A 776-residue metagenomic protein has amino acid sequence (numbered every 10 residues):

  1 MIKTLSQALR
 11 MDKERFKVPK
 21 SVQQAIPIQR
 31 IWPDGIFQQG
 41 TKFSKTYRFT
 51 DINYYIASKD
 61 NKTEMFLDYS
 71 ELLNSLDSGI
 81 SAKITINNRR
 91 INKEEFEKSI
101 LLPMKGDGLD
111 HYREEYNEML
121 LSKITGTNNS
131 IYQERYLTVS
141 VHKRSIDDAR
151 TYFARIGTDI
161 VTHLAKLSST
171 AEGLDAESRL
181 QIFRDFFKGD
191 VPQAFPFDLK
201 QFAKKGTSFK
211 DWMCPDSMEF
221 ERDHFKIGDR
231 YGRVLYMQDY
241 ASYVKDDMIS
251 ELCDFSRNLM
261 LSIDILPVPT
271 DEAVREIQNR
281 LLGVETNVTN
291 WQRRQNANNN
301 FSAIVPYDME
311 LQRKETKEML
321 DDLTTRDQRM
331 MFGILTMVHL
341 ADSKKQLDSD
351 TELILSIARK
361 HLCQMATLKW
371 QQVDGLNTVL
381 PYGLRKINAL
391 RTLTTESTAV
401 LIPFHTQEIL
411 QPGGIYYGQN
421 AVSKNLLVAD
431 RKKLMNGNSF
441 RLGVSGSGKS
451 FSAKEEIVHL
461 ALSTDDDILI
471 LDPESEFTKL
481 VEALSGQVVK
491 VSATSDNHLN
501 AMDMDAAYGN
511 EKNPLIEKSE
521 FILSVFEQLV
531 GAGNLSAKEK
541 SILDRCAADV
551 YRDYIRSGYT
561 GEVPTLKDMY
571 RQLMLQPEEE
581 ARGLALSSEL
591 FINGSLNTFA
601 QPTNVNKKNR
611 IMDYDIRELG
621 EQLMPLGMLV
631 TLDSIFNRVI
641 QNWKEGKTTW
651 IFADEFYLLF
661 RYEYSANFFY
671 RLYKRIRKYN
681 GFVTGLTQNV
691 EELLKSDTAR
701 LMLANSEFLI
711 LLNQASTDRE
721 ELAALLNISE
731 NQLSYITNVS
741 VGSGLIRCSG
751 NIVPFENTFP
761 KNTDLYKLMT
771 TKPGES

Functional and structural regions predicted by a protein language model:
M1-F404: Extended, folded cores of ATP/NTP-driven motor/assembly subunits in large transport and secretion machines
I52, K59-S78, T85, R89 (+11 more regions): P-loop NTPase motor domains
R441: Hydrophobic anchor at the beta1->P-loop junction of P-loop NTPases
K449: Conserved lysine of the Walker
S452: Hydrophobic positions on the alpha1 helix immediately C-terminal to the Walker A/P-loop
H459-L469: Post-Walker A helix-loop "phosphate-sensing" segment adjacent to the P-loop in P-loop NTPases
I468-L471, W650-F652, I676, F682-Q688 (+1 more regions): Structural recognition of the conserved hydrophobic beta-strand(s) that form the central parallel beta-sheet of P-loop
S485-V489, T698-L711: A short helix-turn-beta junction within AAA+ P-loop NTPase domains corresponding to the substrate/partner-engaging
